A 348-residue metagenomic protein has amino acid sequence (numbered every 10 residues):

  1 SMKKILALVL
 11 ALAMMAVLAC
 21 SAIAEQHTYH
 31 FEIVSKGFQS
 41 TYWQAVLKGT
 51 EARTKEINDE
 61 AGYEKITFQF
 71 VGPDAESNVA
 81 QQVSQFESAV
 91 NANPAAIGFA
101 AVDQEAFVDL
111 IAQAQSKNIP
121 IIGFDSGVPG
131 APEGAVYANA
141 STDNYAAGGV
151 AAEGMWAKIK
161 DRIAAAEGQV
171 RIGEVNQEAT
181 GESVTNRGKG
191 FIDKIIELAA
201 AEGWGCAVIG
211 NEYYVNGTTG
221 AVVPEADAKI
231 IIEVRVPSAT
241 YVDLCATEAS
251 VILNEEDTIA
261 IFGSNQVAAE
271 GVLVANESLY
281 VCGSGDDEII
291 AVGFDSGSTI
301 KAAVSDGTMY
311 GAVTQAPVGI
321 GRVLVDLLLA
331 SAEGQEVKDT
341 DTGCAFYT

Functional and structural regions predicted by a protein language model:
S1-M2: Short, Lys/Arg-enriched N-terminal segments with co-localized hydrophobic residues within the first ~10-30 amino acids
I5-I23: Sec-dependent N-terminal signal peptides of Gram-positive bacterial secreted proteins and lipoproteins
I23-T348: A residue-level marker of the well-folded mature domains of exported/periplasmic proteins
